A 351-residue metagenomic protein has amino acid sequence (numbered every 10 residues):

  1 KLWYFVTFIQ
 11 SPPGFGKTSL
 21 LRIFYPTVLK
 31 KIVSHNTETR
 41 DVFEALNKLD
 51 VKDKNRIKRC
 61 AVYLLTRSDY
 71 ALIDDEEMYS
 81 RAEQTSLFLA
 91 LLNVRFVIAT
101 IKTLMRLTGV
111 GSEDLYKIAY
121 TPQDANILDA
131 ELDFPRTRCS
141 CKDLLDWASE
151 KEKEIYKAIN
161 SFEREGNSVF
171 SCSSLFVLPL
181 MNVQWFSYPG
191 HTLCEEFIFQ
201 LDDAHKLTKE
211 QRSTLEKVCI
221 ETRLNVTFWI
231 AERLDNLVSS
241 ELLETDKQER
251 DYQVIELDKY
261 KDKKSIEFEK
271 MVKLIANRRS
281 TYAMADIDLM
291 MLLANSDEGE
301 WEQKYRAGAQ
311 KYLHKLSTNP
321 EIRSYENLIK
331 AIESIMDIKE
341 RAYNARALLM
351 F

Functional and structural regions predicted by a protein language model:
Y4-F5, I57-C60, E195, R223-T227 (+1 more regions): Short glycine-/polar-rich loops that comprise or flank the Walker A/P-loop and associated switch/sensor motifs
I9: Hydrophobic anchor at the beta1->P-loop junction of P-loop NTPases
P13: The conserved Walker
K17: Conserved lysine of the Walker
R22-V183, Q248-F351: P-loop NTPase nucleotide-binding core
R164-A231: Conserved Walker B catalytic segment
L237-Y252: Short regulatory helix/loop adjacent to the ATP-binding pocket of P-loop NTPases
